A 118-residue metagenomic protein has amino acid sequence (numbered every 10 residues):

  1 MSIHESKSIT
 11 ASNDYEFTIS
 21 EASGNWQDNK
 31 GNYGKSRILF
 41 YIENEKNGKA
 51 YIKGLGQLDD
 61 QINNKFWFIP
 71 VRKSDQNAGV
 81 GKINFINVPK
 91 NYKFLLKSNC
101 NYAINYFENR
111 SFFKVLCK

Functional and structural regions predicted by a protein language model:
M1-K118: Beta-strand-enriched cores of mature, soluble protein domains
